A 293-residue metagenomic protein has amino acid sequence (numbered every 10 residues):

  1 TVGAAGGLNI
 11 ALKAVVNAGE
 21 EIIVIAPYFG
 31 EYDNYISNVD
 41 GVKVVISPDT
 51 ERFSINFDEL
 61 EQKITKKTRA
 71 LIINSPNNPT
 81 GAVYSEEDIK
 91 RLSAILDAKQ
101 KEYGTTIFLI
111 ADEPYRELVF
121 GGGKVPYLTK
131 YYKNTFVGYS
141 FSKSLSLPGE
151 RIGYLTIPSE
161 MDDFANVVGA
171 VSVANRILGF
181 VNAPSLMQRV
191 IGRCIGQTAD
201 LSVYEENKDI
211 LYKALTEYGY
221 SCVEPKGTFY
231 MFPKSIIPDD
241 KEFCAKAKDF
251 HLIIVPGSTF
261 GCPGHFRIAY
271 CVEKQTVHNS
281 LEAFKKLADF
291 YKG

Functional and structural regions predicted by a protein language model:
T1-G293: PLP-dependent class I/II
